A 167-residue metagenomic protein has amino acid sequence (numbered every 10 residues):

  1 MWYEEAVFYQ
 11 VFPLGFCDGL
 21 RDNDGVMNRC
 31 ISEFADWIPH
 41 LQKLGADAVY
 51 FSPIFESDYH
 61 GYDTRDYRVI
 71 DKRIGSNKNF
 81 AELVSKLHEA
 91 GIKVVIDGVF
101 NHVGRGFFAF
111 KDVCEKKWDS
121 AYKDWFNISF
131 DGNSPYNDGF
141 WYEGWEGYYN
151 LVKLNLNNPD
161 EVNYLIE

Functional and structural regions predicted by a protein language model:
M1-E167: N-terminal structural segment of carbohydrate-active enzymes
